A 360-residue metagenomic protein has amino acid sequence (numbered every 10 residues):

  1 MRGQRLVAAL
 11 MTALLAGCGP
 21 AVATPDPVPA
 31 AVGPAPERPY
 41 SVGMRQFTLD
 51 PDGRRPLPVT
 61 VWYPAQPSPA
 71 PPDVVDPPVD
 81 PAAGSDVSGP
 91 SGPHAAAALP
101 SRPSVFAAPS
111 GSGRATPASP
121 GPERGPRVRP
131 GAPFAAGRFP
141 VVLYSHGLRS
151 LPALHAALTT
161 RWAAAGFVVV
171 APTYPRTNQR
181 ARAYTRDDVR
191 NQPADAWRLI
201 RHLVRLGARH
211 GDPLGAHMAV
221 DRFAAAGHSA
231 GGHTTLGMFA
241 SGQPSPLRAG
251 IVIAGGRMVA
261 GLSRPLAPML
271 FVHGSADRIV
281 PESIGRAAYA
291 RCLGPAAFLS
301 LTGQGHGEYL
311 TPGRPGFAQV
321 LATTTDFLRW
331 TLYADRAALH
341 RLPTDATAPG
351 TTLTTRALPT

Functional and structural regions predicted by a protein language model:
T24-V142, R329, Y333: Domain-level recognition of soluble alpha/beta enzyme cores, biased toward histidine phosphatases/phosphomutases
D26-P27, G303, G313-T360: Alpha/beta-hydrolase-fold serine-hydrolase catalytic core, especially in secreted/extracellular enzymes
P69, R124-R127, G131-A181, R278-P281: Short substrate-entry loop that stabilizes the transition state in hydrolases
L154, R186-V220, G237: Alpha/beta-hydrolase active-site loop
V204, G232-P244: Short glycine-enriched nucleophile-adjacent loop and the immediately C-terminal alpha-helix near the catalytic center
S245-G255: A conserved short beta-strand
P265, F271-H273, D277: Short beta-strand/loop motif that positions the catalytic acidic residue of the alpha/beta-hydrolase fold
V280-A290, G313: Short alpha-helix in the alpha/beta-hydrolase fold that links the catalytic acid
